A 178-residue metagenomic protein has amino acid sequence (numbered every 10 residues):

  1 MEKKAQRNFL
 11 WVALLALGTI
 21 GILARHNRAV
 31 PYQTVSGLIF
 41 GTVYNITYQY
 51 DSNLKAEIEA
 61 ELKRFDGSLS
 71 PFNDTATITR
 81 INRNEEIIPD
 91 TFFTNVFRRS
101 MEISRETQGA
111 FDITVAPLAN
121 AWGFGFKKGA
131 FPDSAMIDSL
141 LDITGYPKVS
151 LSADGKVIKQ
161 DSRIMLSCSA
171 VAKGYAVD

Functional and structural regions predicted by a protein language model:
E2-S169: A contiguous, well-ordered beta/alpha segment that forms the leading edge of an enzyme domain
K173: Short, conserved phosphate/pyrophosphate- and ester-handling motifs at nucleotide-, phospho-/glycolipid
